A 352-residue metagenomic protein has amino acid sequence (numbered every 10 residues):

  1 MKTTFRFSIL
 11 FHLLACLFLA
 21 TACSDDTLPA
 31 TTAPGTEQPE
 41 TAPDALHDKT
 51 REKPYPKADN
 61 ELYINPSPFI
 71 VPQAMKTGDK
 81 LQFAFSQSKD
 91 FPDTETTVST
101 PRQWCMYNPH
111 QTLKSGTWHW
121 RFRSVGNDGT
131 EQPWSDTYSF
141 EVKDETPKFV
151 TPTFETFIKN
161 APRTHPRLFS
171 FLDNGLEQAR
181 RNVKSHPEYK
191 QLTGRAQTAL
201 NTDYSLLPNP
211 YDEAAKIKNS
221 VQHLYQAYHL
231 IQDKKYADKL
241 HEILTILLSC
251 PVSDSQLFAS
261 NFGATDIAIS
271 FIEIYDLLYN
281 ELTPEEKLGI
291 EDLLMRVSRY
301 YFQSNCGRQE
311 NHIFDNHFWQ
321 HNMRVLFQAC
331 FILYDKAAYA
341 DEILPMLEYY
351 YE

Functional and structural regions predicted by a protein language model:
I9-A20: Bacterial N-terminal signal peptides
A20-H47: Bacterial Sec-dependent N-terminal signal peptides
G35, N127-E145: Extracellular fibronectin type III
P66-T77: Conserved aromatic anchor
K80-S115: Recognizes extended acidic, P/S/T-rich segments that occur within or adjacent to Ig-like beta-sandwich modules
D144-L207: Low-complexity, Ser/Thr/Pro/Gly-enriched N-terminal "stalk/linker" regions
L192-T193, Y204-E352: Aromatic-lined, polymer-binding surfaces characteristic of secreted/periplasmic polysaccharide-degrading enzymes
